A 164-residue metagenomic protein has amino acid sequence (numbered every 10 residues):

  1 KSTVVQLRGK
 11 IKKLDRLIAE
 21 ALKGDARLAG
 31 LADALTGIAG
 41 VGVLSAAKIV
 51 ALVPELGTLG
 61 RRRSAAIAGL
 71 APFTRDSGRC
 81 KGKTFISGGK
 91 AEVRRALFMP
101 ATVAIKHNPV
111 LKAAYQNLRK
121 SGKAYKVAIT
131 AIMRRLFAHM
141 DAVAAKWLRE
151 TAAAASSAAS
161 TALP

Functional and structural regions predicted by a protein language model:
K1-P164: A detector of single, family-specific signature residues that are central to catalytic or substrate-handling motifs
